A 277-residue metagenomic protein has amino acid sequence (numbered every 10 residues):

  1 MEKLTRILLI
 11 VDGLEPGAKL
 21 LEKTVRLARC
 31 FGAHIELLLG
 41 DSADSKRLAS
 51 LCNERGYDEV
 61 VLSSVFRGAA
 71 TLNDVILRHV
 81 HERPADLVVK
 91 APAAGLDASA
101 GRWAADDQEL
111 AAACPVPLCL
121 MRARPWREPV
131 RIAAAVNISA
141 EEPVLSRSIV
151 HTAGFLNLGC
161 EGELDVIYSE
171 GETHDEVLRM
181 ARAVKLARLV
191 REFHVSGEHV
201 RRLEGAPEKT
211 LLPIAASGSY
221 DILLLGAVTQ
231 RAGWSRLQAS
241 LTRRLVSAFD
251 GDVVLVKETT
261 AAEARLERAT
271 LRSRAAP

Functional and structural regions predicted by a protein language model:
M1-E36, G101-W103, A112-C114, P125-I167 (+3 more regions): Short acidic/Ser/Thr-enriched loop-to-helix initiation segments
I10-L14, G40-S42, R67, A91-A94 (+4 more regions): Structural motif
G17, A43-A49, E142-V144, H174-A181 (+1 more regions): Short, charged/polar "capping" segments at the starts of alpha-helices and the immediately preceding loops
D44, V65-D74, L203-E208: Charged docking surfaces used in two-component/phosphorelay signaling
K46-R55, D107, M180-E192, L245: Short, aromatic/basic amphipathic alpha-helical patches
Y57-F66: A glycine-rich helix N-cap at a beta->alpha junction
D74-E128, P213-P277: Gly/Ser-rich helix-loop-strand patches that form or flank binding pockets for ribonucleotide-derived cofactors
E163-P207, L212-P213: Glycine-rich phosphate/pyrophosphate-binding loop and the adjoining helix
